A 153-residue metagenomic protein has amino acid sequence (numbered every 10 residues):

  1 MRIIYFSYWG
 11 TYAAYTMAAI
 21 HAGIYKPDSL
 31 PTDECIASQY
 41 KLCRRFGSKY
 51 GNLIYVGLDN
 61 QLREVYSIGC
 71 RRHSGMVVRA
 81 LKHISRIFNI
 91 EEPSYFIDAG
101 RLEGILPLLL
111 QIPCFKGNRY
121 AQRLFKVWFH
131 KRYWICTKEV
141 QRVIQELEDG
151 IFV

Functional and structural regions predicted by a protein language model:
M1-I4, W9-Y12, T16-V153: Non-transmembrane, aqueous-exposed alpha-helical and coiled segments at domain scale
